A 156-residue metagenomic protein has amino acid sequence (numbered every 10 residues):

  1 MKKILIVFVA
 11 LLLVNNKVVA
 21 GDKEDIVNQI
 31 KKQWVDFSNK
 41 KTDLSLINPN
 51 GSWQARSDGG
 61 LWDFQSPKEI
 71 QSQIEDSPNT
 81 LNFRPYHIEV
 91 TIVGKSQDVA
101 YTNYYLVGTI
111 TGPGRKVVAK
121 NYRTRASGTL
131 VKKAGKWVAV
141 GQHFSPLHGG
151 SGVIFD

Functional and structural regions predicted by a protein language model:
L5, V14-T42, L46, F155-D156: Short, low-complexity N-terminal intrinsically disordered segments enriched in polar/charged residues
K23-D25, K41-D98, K120: A solvent-exposed, acidic/Ser-Thr-rich amphipathic alpha-helical stretch
I30, W34-K41, I74, P78 (+2 more regions): Sec/Tat-exported extracytoplasmic proteins
S52-W53, G60-L61, V107-I110, S145-G149: Solvent-exposed loop/turn segments at secondary-structure junctions within structured extracellular/periplasmic domains
F83-R84, Q97-G108, T124: A short hydrophobic beta-strand element
V90-Y101, L130-V138: A short, structured loop/turn motif at beta-sheet edges
R115-V117: Outer-membrane beta-barrel domain signature
R123-V153: Short beta-strand edge/turn micro-motifs at domain boundaries
